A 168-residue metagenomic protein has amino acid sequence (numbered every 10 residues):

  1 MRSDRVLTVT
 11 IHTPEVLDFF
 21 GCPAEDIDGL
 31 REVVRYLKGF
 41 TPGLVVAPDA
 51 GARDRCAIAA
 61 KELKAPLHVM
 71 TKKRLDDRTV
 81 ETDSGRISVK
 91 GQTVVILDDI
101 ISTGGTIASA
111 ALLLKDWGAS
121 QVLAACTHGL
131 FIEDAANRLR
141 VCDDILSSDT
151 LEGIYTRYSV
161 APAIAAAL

Functional and structural regions predicted by a protein language model:
M1-L168: PRPP-associated nucleotide enzymes
